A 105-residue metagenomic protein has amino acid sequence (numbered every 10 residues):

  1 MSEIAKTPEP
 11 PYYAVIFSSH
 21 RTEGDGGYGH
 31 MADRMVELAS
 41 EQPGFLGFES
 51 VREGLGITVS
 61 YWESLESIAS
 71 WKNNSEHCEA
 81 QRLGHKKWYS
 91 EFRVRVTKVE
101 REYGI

Functional and structural regions predicted by a protein language model:
M1-G56, L65-N73, Y89-I105: Short S/T/G/P-rich N-terminal loop/turn motif that feeds into the first structured element of a domain
A80-K87: C-terminal structural segments of small proteins and small subunits
